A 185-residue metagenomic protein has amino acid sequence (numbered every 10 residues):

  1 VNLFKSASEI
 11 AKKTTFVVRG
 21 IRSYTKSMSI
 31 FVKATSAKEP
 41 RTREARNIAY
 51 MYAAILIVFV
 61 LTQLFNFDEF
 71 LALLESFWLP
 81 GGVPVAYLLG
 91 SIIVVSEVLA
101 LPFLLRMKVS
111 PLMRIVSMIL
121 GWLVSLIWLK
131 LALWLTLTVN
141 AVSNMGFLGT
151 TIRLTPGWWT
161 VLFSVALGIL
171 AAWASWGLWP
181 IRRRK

Functional and structural regions predicted by a protein language model:
V1-F65, E69, S91, V95 (+1 more regions): Extended, low-polarity transmembrane helix blocks
F65-P84: Membrane-interface interhelical connector segments
E75-S76, V85, V116, N144: Residue-level detector of alpha-helical recognition elements and their boundaries
P80-S96: Interfacial helix-start motif at the membrane-water boundary
